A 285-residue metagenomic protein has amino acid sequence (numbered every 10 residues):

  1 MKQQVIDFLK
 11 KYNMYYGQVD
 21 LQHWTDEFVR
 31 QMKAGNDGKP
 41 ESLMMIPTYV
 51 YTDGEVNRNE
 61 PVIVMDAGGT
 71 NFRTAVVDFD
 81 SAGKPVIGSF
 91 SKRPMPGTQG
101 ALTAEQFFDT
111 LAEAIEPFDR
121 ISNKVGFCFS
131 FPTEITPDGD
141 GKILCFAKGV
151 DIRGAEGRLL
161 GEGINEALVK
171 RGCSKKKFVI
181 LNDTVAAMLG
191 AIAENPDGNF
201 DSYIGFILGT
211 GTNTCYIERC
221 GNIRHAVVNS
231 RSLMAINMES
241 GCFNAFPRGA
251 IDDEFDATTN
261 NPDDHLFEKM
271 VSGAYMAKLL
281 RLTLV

Functional and structural regions predicted by a protein language model:
M1-I63, Y275: N-terminal charged helix/coil linker that caps or initiates catalytic domains
T48-I87, I135, G205-R219: Gly/Thr-rich phosphate-binding beta-strand-loop-beta motif of the actin/hexokinase/Hsp70
Y49-E55, E194-F206, T212-V285: Active-site core segments that coordinate phosphate-bearing ligands/cofactors across diverse enzyme families
E60-D66, K124-G126, K177-V179, Y203-I207 (+1 more regions): Short glycine-aspartate micro-motif
T74, F127, L280: Residue-level signal for inorganic ion chemistry
S91-D109, T133-I204, C220-P247: Glycine-rich phosphate-binding loop and adjoining helix at the ATP-binding site of ATP-dependent phosphoryl-transfer
L111-K124, L168-G172: Phosphate/pyrophosphate-binding loops at sites that engage ATP/ADP/AMP, CoA/4′-phosphopantetheine, polyphosphate
C128-P132: Short loop/turn motifs enriched for small/polar and acidic residues
